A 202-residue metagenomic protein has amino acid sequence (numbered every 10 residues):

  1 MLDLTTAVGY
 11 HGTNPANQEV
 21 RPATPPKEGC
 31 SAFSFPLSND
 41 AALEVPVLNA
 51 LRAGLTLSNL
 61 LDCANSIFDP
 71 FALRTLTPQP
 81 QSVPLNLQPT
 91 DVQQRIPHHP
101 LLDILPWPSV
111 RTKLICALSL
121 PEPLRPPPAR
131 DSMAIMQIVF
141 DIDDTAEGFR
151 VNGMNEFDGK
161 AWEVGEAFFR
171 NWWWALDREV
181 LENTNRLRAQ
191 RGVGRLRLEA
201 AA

Functional and structural regions predicted by a protein language model:
L2-A202: Transcription factor C-terminal regulatory/effector domains that mediate ligand binding, dimerization, and co-regulator
